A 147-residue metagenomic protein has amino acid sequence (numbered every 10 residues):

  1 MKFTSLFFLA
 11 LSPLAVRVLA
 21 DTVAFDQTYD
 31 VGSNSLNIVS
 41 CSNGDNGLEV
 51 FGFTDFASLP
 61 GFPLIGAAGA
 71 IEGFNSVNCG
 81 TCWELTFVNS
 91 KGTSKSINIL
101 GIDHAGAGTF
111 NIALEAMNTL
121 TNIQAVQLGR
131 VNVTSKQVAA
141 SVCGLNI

Functional and structural regions predicted by a protein language model:
M1-L11: Classical eukaryotic N-terminal signal peptides for Sec-dependent ER targeting/secretion, especially the positively
S12, V16-E115, T119-I147: Secreted/periplasmic proteins
